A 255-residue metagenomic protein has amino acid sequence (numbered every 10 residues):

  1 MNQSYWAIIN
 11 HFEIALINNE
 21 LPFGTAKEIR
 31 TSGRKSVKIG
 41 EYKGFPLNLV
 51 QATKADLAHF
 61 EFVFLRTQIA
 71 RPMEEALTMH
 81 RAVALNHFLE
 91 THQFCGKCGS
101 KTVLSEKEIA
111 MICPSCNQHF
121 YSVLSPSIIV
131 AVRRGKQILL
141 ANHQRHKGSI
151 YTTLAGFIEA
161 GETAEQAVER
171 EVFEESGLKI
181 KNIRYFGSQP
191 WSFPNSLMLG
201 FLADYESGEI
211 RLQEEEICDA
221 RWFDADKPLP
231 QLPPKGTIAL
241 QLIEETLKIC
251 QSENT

Functional and structural regions predicted by a protein language model:
M1-H92, G148-Y151, F193, Q213-T255: Nudix hydrolase/Nudix homology domain
M79-I128: Acidic, metal-coordinating catalytic segment for phosphate/diphosphate chemistry, firing primarily on the Nudix
A110-T153, K179-I180, A203-Y205: N-terminal strand-loop-strand
I128, L197-L199, C218: Change "...and in nucleic-acid phosphodiester-cleaving endonucleases..." to "...and in nucleic-acid processing enzymes
L154, I158, G177-S188, K227: A beta-strand-loop signature enriched in Asp, Gly, Thr, and Trp that corresponds to the sialidase/neuraminidase Asp-box
L154, V168, V172: Hydrophobic alpha-helical positions that pack around
E162: Surface-exposed, charge/polar-rich loops and edge strands
Q189-L212: Active-site-adjacent beta-strand/loop module that shapes the phosphate/pyrophosphate-binding cleft
